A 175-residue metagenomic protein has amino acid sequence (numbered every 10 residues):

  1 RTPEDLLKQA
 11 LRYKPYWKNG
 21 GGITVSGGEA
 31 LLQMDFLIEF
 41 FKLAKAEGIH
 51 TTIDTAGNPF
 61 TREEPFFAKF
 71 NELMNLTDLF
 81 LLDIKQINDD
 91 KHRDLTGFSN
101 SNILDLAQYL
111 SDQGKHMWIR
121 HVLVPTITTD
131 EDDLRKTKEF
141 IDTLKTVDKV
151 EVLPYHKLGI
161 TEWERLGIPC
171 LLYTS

Functional and structural regions predicted by a protein language model:
R1: Iron-sulfur cluster-binding cysteine motifs and their immediate structural context in ferredoxin-like electron-transfer
E4-P154, L158-E162: Conserved AdoMet/S-adenosylmethionine-binding subsite of the radical SAM
T161-P169: Short, flexible, mixed-charge acidic loops at enzyme active sites
Y173-T174: Conserved small/polar residues in nucleotide/adenosyl-binding loops
